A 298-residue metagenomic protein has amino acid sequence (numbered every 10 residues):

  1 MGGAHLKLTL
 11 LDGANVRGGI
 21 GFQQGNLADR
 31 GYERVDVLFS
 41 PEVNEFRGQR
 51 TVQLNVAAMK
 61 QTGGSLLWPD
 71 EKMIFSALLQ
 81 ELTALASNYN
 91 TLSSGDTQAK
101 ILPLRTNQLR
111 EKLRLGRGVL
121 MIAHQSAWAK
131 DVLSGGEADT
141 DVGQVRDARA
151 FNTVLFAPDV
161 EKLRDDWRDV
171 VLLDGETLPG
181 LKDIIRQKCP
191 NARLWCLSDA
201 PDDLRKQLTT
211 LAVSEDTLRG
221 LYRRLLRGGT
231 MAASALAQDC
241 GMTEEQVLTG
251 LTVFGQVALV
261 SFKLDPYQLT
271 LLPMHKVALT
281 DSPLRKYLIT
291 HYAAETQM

Functional and structural regions predicted by a protein language model:
M1-G143, N152-A157, L173, L208-M298: Acidic, two-metal ion nucleic-acid-processing modules in DNA metabolism proteins
S134-A150, R186-C196: Structural alpha-beta junctions
A157-L204: Conserved RecA-like helicase motor core of SF1/SF2 enzymes
